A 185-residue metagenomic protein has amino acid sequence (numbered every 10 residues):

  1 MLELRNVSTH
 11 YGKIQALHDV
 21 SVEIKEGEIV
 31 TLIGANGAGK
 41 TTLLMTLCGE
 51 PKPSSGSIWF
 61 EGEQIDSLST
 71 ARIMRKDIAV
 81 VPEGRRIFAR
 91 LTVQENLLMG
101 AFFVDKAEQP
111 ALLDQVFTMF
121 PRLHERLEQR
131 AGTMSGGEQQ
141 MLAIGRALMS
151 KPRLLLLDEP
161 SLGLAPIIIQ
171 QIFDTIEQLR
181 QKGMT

Functional and structural regions predicted by a protein language model:
G12, V30, L68, V93-A111 (+1 more regions): ABC-type ATPase nucleotide-binding domains, specifically the catalytic core motifs of the NBD
I33-A35: The feature captures the beta-strand-to-loop junction immediately N-terminal to the Walker
C48: Helix-to-loop junction immediately C-terminal to a conserved catalytic motif
G56-E63, K76, Q109-A111, Q115: Conserved ABC transporter NBD signature motif
R130-M134, E138: Conserved ABC ATPase signature
A147-L148: ABC ATPase C-loop
K151: Conserved catalytic motifs of ABC-family nucleotide-binding domains
